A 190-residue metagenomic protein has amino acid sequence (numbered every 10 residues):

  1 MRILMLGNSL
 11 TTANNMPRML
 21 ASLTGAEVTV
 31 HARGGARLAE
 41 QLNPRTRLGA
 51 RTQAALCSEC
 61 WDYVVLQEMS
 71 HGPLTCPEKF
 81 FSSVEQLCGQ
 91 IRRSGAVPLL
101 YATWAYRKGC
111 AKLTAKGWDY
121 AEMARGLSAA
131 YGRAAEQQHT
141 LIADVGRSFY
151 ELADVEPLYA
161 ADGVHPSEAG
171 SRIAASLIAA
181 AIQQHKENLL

Functional and structural regions predicted by a protein language model:
R2-L6, L10-E85: Conserved SGNH/GDSL esterase-like catalytic core that processes O-acyl groups on lipids and polysaccharides
M5, L100-A102: Structural beta-sheet core signal
M19-L23, Q90, A130-Q138: Alpha-helical structural signal in soluble globular domains
T29, V65, L99, L141-A143: Hydrophobic/aromatic beta-strand patches that form the interior of the parallel beta-sheet core in alpha/beta enzyme
A32-G34, A102, G146: Residues at the C-termini of beta-strands that transition into short coil/loop
K79-R93, E122, G126-R133: Alpha-helical scaffolding segments of alpha/beta enzyme cores, especially the outer helices of TIM-barrel or partial
G89-L99, T140: A short helix->loop->beta-strand "cap" motif at the edges of active sites that frequently abuts
K108-K112, K116-L190: Catalytic His-Asp segment of secreted/periplasmic serine-dependent ester chemistry enzymes
